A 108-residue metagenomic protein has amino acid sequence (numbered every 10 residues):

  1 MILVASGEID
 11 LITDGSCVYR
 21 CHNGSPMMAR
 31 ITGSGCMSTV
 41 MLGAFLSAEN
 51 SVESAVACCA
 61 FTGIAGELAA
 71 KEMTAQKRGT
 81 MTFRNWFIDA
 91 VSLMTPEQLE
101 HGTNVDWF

Functional and structural regions predicted by a protein language model:
M1-A29: Conserved phosphate-donor
I12, S38-V40, A48: Basic, gly/Ser/Thr/Pro-rich low-complexity segments located predominantly at protein N termini
C17, C21, C36, C58-C59: Generic recognition of cysteine residues
S25-L42: Short glycine/threonine-rich catalytic loop with a Thr-x-Gly-x-Asp
G33-M37, S51, F61, F87-L93: Short C-terminal domain-edge/linker segments immediately following a structured domain
L42-T82: Conserved post-catalytic alpha-helical subdomain immediately downstream of the catalytic base and nucleotide-binding
G66-F108: Charged C-terminal helix
